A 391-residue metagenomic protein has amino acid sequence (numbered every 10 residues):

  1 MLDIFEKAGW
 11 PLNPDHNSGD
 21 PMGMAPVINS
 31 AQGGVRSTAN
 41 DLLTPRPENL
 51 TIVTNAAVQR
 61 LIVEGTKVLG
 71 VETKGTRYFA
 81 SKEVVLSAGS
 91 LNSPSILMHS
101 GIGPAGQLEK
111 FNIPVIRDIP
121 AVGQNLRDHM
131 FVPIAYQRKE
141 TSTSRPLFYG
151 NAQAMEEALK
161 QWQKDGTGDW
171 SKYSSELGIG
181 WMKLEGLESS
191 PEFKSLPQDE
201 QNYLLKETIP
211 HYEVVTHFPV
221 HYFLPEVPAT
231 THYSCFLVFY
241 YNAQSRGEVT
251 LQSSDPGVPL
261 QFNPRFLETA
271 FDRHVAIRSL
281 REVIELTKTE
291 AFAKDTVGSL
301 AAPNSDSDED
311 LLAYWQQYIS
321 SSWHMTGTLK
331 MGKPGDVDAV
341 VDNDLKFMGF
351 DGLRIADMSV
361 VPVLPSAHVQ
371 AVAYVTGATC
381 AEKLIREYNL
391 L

Functional and structural regions predicted by a protein language model:
M1-L391: Structural core of flavin- and non-heme-iron oxidoreductases, emphasizing the beta-strand/alpha-helix scaffold
